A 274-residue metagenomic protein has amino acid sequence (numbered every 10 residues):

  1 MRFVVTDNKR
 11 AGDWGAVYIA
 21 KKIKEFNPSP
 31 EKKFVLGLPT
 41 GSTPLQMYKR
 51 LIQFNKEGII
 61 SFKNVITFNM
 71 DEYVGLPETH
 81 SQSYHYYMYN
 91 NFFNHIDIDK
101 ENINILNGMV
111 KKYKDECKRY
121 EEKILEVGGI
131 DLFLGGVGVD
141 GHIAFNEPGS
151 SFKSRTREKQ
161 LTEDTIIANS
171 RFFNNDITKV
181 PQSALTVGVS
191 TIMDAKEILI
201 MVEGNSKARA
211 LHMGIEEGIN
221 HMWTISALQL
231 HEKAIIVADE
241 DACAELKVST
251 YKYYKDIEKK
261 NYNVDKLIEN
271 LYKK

Functional and structural regions predicted by a protein language model:
M1-L36: N-terminal glycine-/serine-/threonine-rich phosphate-binding loop
E25-E57: Glycine-rich N-terminal segment of FAD-binding domains in flavoprotein oxidoreductases, spanning the beta-loop-helix
L38-T43, G135-V139, E203: Glycine-rich beta-strand-to-loop/alpha-helix junction loops that act as flexible
K49-S61, Y84-Y86, P148-R157, E217: A glycine- and small-aliphatic-rich helix-loop capping segment at beta-alpha/alpha-beta transitions that lines
I60-F133, T250, Y254-L267: Ligand-binding beta-strand-loop-alpha-helix segment within the catalytic cores of soluble metabolic enzymes
G128-K153: Glycine-rich phosphate-binding loop
A144-V189: Class I SAM-dependent methyltransferase SAM-binding "motif I" and its flanking Rossmann-like core
D194-K274: ATP/nucleoside-binding phosphotransfer catalytic cores, i.e., glycine-rich phosphate-binding loops
